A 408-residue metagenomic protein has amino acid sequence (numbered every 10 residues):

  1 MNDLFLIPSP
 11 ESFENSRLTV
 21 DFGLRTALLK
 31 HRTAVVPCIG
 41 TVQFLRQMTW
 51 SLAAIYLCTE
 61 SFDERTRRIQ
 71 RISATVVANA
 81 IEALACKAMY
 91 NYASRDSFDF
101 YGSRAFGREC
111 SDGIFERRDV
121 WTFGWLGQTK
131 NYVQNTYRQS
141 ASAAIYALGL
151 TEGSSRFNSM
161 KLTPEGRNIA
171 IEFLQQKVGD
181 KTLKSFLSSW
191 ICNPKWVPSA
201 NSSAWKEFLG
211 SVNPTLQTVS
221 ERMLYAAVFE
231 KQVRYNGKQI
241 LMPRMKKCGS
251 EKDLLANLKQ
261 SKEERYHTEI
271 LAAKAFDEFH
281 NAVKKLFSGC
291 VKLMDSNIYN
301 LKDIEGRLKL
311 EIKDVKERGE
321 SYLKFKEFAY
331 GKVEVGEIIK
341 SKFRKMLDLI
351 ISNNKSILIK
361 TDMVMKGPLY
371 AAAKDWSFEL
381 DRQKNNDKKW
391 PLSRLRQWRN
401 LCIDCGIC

Functional and structural regions predicted by a protein language model:
M1-C408: Non-catalytic recognition/regulatory regions in large multidomain proteins
